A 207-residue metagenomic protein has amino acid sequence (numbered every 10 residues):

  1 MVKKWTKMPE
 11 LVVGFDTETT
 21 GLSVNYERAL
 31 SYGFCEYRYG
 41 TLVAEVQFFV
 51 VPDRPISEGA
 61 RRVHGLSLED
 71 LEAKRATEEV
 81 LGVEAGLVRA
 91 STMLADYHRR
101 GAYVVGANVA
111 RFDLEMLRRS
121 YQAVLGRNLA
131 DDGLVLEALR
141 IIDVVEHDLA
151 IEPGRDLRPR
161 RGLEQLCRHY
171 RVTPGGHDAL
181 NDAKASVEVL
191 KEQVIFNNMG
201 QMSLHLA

Functional and structural regions predicted by a protein language model:
V2-V12, N25-S31, E36-L68, L94-A207: Metal-dependent phosphoesterase core characteristic of DEDDh/y 3'-5' exonuclease domains
T17-N25: Short acidic, Gly/Ser-rich segments with clustered Asp/Glu that frequently serve as metal-coordination loops in enzyme
H64-M93: Metal-dependent phosphoesterase signature
